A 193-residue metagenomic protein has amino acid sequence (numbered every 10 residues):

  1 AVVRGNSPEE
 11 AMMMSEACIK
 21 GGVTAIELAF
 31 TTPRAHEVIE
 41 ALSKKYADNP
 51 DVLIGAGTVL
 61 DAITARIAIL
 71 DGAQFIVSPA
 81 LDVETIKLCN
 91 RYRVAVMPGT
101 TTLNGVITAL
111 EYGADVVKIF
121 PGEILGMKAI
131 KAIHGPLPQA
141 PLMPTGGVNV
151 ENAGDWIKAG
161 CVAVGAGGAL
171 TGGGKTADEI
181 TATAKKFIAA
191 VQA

Functional and structural regions predicted by a protein language model:
A1-G72, R91, Q139-L142, V150-E151 (+1 more regions): Conserved N-terminal beta1-alpha1 strand-loop-helix module at the mouth
N6-P8, T32, V59-L60, A80-V83 (+3 more regions): Short beta->alpha connector loops
M14-S15, D61-D71, N104-Y112, A129 (+1 more regions): Catalytic cores of alpha/beta
E16, K87, R91, L110-Y112 (+6 more regions): Mobile acidic interaction elements
T24, Q74, D115, V162: Short acidic/polar active-site loop segments enriched in Thr and Asp
L28, P79-T85, I119-M127, A159-T183: Glycine-rich phosphate-binding active-site loops on the catalytic face of alpha/beta enzymes
L53-G55, I76-V77, M97, M143 (+1 more regions): Structural detector of well-ordered beta-strand residues that form the stable sheet scaffold of enzyme domains
F75, P79-I124: Histidine/lysine/aspartate-rich catalytic loop segments that bind and position anionic ligands
